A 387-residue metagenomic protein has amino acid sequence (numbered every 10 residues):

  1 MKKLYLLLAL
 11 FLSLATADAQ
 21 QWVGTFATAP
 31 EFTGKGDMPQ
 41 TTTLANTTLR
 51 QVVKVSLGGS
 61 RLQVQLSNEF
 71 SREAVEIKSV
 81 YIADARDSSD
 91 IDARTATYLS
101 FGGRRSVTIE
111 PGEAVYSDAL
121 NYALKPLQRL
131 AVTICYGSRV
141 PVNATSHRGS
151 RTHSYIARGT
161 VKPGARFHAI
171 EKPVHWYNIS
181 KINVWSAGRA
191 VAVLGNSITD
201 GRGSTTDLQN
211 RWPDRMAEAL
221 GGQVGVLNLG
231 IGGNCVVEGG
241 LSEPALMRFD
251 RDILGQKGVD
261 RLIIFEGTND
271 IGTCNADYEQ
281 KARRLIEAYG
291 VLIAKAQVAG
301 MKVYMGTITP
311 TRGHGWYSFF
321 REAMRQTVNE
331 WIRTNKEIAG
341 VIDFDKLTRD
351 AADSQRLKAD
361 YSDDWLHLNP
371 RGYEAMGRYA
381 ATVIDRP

Functional and structural regions predicted by a protein language model:
M1-Q21: Bacterial Sec-dependent N-terminal signal peptides
Q20-L194, S204-T206: N-terminal secretory targeting modules
F26, N46-Q51, A74, A83 (+3 more regions): Conserved SGNH/GDSL esterase-like catalytic core that processes O-acyl groups on lipids and polysaccharides
A123, R251-K257, A294-K295, R386-P387: Surface-exposed acidic, glycine-flexible loop patches that form ligand/cofactor-binding and adhesion interfaces
G272, T309-P387: Catalytic His-Asp segment of secreted/periplasmic serine-dependent ester chemistry enzymes
Y289-Q297: Surface-exposed amphipathic alpha-helices with a cationic face
